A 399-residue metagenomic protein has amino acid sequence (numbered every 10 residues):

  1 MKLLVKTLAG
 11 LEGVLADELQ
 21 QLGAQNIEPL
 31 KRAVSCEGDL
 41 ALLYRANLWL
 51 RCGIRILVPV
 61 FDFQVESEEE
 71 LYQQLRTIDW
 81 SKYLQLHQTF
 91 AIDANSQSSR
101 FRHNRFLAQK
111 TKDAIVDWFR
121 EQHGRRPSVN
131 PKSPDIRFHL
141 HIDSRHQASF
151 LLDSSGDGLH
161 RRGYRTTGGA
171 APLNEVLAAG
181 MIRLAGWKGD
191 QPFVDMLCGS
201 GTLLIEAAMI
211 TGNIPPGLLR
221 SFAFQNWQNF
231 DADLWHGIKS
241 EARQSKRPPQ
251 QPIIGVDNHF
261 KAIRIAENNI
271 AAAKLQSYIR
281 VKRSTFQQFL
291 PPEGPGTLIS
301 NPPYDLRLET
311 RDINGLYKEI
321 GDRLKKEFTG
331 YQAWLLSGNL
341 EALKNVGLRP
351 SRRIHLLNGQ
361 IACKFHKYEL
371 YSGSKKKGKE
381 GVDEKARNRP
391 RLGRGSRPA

Functional and structural regions predicted by a protein language model:
K2-I136, H146, S154-S155, H160 (+3 more regions): Accessory substrate-recognition/RNA-binding modules or partner subunits associated with SAM-dependent
D79-Y83, Q288-G294: Short amphipathic alpha-helix with an adjacent loop that forms part of the alpha/beta core around
I92, L298-I299: Hydrophobic beta-strand segment of the Class I
H139, C363-K367: Conserved hydrophobic/aromatic beta-strand scaffold that supports enzyme active sites
F150-L184: SAM-dependent Rossmann-like transferase core, predominantly class I methyltransferases with a strong bias toward
L173-P291, L306, N314-L316: Conserved S-adenosyl-L-methionine
K367-A399: Basic Arg/Gly/Lys-rich low-complexity intrinsically disordered segments
